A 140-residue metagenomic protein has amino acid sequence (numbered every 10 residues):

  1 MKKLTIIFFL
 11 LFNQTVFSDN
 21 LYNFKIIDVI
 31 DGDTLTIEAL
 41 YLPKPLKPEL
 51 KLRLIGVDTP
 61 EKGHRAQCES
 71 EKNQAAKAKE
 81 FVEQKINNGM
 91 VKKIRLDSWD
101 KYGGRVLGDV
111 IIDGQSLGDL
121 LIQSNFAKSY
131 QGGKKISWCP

Functional and structural regions predicted by a protein language model:
T5-F8, Q14-P140: Small beta-barrel nucleic-acid-binding modules, primarily SNase/OB-fold domains and secondarily Tudor-like barrels
